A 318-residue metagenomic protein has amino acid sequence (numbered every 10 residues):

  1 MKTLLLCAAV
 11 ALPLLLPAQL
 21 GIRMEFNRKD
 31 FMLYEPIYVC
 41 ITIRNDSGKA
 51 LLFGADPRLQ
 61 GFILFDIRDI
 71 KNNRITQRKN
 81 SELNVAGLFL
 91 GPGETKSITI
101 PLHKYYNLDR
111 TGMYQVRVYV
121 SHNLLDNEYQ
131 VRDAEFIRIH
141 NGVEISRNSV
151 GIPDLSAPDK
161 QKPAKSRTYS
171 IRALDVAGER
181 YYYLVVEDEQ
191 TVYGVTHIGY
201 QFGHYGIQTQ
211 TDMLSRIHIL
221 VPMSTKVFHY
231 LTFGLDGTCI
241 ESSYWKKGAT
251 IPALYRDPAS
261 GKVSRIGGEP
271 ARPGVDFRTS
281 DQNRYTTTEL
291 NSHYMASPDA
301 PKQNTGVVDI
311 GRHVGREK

Functional and structural regions predicted by a protein language model:
T3-L16: Sec-dependent N-terminal signal peptides
L16-M32: Low-complexity, acidic Ser/Thr/Pro/Gly-rich terminal tails and inter-domain linkers that flank the onset of structured
Q19-I22, I43-H103, Q115-Y119, L125: Contiguous segments within soluble domain cores/interaction surfaces
E35-V39: Structural beta-strand segments of beta-rich domains
Y105-V143: Terminal connector regions
V131-A164: Low-complexity, Pro/Ser/Thr- and charge-rich linker/hinge segments at domain boundaries
P153-V185, Q208-Y230, P252-G315: Short beta-strand elements that form the blades of beta-propeller/WD-repeat-like and other beta-sheet-rich scaffold
G194-I198, I240-A249, T288-N291: Beta-propeller fold detector
